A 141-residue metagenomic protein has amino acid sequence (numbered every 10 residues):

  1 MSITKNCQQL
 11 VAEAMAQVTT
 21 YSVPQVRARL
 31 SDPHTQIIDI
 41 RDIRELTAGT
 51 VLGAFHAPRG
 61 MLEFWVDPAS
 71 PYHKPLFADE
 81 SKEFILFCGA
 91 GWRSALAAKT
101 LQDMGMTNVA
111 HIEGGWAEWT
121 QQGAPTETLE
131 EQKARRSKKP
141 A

Functional and structural regions predicted by a protein language model:
M1-T35, I43-E83, W92-A141: Rhodanese-like catalytic fold shared by cysteine-dependent sulfurtransferases and DSP/PTP-type phosphatases
I38: Active-site flanking residues adjacent to catalytic metal/cofactor-binding acidic residues
F87: Short, surface-exposed ligand- or partner-binding patches at beta-edge/loop junctions that are enriched in aromatics
